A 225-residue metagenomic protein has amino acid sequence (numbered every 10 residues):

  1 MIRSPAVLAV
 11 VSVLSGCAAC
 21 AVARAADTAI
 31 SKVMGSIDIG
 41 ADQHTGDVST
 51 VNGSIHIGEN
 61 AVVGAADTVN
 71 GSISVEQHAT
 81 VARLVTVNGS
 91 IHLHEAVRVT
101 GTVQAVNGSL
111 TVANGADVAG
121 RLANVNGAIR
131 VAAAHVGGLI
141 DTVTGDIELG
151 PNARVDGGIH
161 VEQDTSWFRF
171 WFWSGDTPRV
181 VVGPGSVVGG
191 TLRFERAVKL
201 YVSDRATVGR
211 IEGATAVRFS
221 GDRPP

Functional and structural regions predicted by a protein language model:
M1-A9: Bacterial N-terminal signal peptides that target proteins for export
A9-C17: Bacterial N-terminal signal peptides
C20-P225: Extended beta-solenoid/beta-helix repeat architectures
